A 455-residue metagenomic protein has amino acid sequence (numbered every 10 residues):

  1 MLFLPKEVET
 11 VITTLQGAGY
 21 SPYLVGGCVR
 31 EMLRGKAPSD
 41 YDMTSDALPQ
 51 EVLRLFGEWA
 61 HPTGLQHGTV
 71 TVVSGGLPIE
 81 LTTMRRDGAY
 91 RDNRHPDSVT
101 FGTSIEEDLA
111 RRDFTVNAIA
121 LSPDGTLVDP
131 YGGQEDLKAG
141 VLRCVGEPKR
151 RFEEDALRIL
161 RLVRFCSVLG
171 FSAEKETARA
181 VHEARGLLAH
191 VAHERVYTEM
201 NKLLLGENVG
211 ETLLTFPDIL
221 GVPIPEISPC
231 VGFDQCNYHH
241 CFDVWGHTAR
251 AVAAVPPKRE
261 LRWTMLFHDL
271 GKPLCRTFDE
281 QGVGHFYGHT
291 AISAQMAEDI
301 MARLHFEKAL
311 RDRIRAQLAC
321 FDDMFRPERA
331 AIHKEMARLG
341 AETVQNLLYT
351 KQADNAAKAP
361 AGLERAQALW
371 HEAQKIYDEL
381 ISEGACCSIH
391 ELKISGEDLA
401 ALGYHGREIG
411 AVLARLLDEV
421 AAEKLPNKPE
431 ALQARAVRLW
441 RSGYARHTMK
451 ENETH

Functional and structural regions predicted by a protein language model:
M1-H455: Catalytic cores of the polymerase beta-like nucleotidyltransferase superfamily and closely associated nucleotide
